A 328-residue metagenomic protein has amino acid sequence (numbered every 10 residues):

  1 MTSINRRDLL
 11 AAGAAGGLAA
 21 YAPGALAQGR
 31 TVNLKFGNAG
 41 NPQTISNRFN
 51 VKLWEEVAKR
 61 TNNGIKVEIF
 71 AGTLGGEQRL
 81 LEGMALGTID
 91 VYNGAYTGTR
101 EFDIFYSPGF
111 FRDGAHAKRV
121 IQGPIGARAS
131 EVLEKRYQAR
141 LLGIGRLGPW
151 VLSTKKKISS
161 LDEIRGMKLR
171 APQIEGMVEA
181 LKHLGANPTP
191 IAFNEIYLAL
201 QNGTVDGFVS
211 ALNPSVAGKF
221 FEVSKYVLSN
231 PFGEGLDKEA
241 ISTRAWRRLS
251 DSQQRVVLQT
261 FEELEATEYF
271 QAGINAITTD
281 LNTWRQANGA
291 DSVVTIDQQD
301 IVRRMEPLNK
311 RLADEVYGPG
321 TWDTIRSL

Functional and structural regions predicted by a protein language model:
T2-I4, D8-A20, G24-H116, E134-L328: N-terminal secretory/targeting leader peptides
A117-A127: A gly/proline- and charged-residue-enriched helix-loop-helix capping module
